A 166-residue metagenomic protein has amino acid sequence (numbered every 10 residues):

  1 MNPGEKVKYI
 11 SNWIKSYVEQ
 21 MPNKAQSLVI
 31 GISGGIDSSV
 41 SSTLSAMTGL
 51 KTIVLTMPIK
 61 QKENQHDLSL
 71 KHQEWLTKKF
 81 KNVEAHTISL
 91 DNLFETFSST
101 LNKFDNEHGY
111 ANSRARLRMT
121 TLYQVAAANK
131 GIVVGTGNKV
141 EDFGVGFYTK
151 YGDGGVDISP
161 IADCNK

Functional and structural regions predicted by a protein language model:
M1-T149, A162: ATP-dependent adenylation/nucleotidyltransferase module used to activate substrates
G152-K166: Gly/Ser/Thr-rich active-site loops/lids in small-molecule metabolic enzymes that frequently grip phosphoryl groups
